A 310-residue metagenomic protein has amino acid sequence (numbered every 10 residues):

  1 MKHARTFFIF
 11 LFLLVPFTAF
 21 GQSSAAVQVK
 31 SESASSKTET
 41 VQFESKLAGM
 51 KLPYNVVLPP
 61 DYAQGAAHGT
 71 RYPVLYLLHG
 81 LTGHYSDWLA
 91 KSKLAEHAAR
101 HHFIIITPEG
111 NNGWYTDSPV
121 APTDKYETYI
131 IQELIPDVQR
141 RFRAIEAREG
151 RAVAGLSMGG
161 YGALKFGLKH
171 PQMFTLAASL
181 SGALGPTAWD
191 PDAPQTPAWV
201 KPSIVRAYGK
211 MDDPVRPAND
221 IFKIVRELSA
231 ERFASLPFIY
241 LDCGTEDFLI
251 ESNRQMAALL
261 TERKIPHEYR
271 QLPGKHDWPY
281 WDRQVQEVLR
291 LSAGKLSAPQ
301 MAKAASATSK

Functional and structural regions predicted by a protein language model:
M1, P16, Q22-S23: Short, intrinsically disordered, low-complexity terminal segments
M1-F8: Bacterial N-terminal signal peptides that target proteins for export
F8-A19: Bacterial N-terminal signal peptides
Q22-K310: Non-catalytic cap/lid and distal C-terminal segments of serine-dependent acyl enzymes
